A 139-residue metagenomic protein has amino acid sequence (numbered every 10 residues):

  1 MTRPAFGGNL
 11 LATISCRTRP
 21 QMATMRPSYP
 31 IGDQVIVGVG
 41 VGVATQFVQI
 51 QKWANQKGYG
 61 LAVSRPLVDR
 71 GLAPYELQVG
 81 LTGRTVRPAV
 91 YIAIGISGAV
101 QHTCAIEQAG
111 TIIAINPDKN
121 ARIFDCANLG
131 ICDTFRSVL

Functional and structural regions predicted by a protein language model:
M1-L139: N-terminal glycine-rich FAD/FM-binding segment characteristic of electron-transfer flavoproteins
